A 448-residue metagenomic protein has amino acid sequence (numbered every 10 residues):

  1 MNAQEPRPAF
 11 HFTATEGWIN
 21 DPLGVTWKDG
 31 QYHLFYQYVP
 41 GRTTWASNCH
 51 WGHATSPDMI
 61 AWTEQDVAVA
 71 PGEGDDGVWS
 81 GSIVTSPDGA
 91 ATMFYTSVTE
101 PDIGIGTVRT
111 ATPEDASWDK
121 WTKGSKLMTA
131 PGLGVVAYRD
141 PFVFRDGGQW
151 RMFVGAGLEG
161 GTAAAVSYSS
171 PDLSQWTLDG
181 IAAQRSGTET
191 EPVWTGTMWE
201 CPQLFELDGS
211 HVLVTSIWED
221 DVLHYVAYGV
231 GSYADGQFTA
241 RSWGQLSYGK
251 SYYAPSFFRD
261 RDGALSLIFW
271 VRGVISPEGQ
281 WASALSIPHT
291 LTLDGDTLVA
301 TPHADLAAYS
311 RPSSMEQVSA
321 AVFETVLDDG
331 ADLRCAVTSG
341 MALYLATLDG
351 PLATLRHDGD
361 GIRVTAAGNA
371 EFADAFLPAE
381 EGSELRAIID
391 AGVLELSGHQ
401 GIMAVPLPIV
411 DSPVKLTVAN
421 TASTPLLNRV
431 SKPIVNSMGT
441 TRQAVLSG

Functional and structural regions predicted by a protein language model:
M1-D140, F144-W194, E206-Y248, F269-M315 (+5 more regions): Beta-rich carbohydrate-recognition and catalytic domains
A70, S242-Q245, V322-V326, A373-A379 (+1 more regions): Beta-strand-rich interaction surfaces with strong enrichment in secreted/lumenal proteins
L204, L333-C335, E381-G398: Short tryptophan-centered beta-strand motifs in secreted/extracellular beta-sheet-rich domains of glycan-recognition
F258-D262: Structural secondary-structure packing elements that flank or coincide with functional cores
A308-A366: Secretory/extracellular carbohydrate-interaction modules and structurally similar beta-sandwich "look-alikes"
R363-A366, F372, I388, L394-V418 (+1 more regions): Active-site pocket scaffolds in enzymes
A366-E384: Short, aromatic/His-centered strand-loop micro-motif at the edge of beta-sheets
P408-G448: Ligand-recognition surfaces built from glycine- and aromatic
